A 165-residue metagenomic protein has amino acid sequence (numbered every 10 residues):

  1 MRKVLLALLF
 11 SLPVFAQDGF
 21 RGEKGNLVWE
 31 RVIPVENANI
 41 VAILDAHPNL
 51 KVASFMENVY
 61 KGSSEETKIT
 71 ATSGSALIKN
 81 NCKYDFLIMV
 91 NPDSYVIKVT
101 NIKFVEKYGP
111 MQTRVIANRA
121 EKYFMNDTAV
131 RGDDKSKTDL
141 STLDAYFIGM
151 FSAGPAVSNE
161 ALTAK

Functional and structural regions predicted by a protein language model:
M1-V4, A164-K165: Short, Lys/Arg-enriched, disordered terminal segments
K3-V14: Sec-dependent N-terminal signal peptides
Q17-K165: Ser/Thr-rich, low-complexity intrinsically disordered terminal regions
